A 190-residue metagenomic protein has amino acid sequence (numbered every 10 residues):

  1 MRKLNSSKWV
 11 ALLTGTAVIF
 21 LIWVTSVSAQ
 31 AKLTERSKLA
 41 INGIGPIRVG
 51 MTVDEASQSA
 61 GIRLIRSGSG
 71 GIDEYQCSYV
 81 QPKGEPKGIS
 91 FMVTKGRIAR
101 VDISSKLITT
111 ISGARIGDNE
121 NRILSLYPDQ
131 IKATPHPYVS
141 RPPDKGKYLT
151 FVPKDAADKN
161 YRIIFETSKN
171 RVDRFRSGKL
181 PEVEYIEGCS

Functional and structural regions predicted by a protein language model:
M1-S7: N-terminal secretory signal peptides that target proteins for export/translocation
L13-W23: Bacterial N-terminal signal peptides
T25-A29: Sec/Tat signal peptide C-region and signal peptidase I cleavage site
Q30-S37: Cleaved targeting-peptide boundary
A31, M51-T94, R115, E120-S177 (+1 more regions): A cross-family detector of function-defining hotspots
A40-I47, L107-A114: Second-shell loop/turn segments in exported
I41, I62, G96, R100-I103 (+1 more regions): Post-signal/leader-peptide non-cytosolic segments of secretory proteins
G188-S190: Short, solvent-exposed mixed-charge patches
